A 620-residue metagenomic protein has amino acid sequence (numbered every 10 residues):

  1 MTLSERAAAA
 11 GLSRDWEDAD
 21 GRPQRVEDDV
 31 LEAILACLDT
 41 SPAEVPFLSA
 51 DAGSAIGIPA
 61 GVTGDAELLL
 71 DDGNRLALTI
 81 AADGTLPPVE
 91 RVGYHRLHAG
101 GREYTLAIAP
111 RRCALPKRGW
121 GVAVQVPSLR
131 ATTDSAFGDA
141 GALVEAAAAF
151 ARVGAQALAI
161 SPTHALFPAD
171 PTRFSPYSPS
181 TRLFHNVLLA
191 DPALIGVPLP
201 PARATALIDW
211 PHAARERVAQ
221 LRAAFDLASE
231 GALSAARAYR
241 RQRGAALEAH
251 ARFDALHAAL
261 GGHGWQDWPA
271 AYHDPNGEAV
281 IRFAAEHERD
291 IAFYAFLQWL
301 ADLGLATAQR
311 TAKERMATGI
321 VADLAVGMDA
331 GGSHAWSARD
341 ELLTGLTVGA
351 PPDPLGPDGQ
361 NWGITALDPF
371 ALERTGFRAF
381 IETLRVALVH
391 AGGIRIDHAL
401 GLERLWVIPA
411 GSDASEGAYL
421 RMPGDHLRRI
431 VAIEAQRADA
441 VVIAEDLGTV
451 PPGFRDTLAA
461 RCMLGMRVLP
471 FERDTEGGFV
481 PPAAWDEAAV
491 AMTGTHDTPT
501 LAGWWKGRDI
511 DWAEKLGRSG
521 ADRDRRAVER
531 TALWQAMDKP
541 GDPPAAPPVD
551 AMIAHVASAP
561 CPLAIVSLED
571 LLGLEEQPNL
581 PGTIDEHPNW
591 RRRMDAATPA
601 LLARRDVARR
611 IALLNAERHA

Functional and structural regions predicted by a protein language model:
E32, A36-T40, S49-A55, E67-T79 (+2 more regions): Acidic/aromatic-lined carbohydrate-recognition and catalytic surfaces of CAZymes acting on diverse glycans
W120-V124, L158-I160, I320-A322, I394 (+4 more regions): Hydrophobic faces of well-ordered beta-strands that scaffold small-molecule active sites in alpha/beta enzyme cores
Q125-A140, L188, A285-L300, Q360-R378 (+3 more regions): The substrate-binding groove and active-site-proximal loops of carbohydrate-active enzymes, especially glycoside
F174-L199, H334-D358, G417-R428, M463-T475: Acidic, His- and aromatic-enriched active-site or binding-groove loops in soluble protein domains that engage sugars
A235, D358, D446-L571, E575: Conserved alpha/beta catalytic core and glycan-binding cleft of carbohydrate-active enzymes
L297-E314, G376-M463: Active-site neighborhood of glycoside hydrolase catalytic domains
G319-V386, L405-R421: Substrate-binding/active-site clefts of carbohydrate-active enzymes
L572-R604, A608: Low-complexity, glycine/alanine/valine/leucine- and proline-rich hydrophobic stretches
